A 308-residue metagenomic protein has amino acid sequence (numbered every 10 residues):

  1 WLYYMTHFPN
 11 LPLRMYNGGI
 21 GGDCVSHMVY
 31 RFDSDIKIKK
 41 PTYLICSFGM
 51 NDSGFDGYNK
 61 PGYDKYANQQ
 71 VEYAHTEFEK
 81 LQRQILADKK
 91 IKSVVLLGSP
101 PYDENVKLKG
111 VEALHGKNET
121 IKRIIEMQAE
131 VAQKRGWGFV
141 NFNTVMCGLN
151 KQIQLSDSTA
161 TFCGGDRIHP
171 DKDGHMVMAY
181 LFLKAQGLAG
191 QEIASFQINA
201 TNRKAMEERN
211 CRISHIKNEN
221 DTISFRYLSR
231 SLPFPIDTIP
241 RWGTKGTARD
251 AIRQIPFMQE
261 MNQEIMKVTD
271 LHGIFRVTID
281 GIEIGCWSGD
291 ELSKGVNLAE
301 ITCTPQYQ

Functional and structural regions predicted by a protein language model:
L2-R14, D23-Q308: Alpha-helical cap/lid subdomain in secreted, periplasmic, or secretory-pathway luminal O-acyl-processing enzymes
